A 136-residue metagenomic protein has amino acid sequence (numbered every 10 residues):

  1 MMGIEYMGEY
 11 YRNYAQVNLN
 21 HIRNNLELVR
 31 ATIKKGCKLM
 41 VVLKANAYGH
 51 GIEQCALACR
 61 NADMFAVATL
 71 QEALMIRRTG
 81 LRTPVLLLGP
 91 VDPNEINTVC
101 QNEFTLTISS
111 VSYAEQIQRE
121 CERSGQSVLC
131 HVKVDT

Functional and structural regions predicted by a protein language model:
M1-E5: Short, Lys/Arg-enriched N-terminal segments with co-localized hydrophobic residues within the first ~10-30 amino acids
Y6-V17, H21-N24, C37-T136: Active-site-proximal beta-alpha core segment in soluble small-molecule metabolic enzymes
T32: Conserved PLP-enzyme active-site core in the AAT-like
